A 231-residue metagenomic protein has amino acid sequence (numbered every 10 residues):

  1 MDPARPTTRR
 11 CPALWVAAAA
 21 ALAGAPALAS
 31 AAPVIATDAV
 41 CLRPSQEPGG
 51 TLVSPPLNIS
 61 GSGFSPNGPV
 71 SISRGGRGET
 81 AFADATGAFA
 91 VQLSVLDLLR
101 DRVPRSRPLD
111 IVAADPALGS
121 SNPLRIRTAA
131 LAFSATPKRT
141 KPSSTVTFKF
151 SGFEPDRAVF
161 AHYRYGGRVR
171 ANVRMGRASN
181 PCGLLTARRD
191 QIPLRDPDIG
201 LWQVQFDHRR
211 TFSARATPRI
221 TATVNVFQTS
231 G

Functional and structural regions predicted by a protein language model:
M1-A32: Secretory targeting and sorting signals
C11, A29-G231: Extracytoplasmic/secretory-pathway segments with low complexity and glycosylation-like composition
